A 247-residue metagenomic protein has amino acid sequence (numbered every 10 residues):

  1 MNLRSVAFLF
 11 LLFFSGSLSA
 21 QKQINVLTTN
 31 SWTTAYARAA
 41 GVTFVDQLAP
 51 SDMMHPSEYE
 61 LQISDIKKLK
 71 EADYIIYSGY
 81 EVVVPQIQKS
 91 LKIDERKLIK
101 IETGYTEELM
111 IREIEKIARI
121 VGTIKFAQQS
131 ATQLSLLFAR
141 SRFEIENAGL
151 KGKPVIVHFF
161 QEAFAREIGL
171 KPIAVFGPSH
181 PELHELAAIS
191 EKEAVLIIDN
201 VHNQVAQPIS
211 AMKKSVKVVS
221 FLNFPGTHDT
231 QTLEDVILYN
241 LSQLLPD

Functional and structural regions predicted by a protein language model:
M1-A7: Bacterial N-terminal signal peptides that target proteins for export
S15-S17: N-terminal signal peptide c-region/cleavage motif recognized by signal peptidases
K22-T29, T33-A37, F126-G177, P181 (+1 more regions): Basic- and aromatic-lined ligand-binding clefts that recognize polyanionic substrates
Q23, F44-T123, V205-K217: Acidic/His-rich segments in extracytoplasmic proteins that coordinate ligands and/or metal ions
I24-N25, E108-I111, R119, L196-D247: Structured C-terminal subdomain patch of bacterial secreted/periplasmic proteins
W32-T33, E81-V83, F160-Q161, N203-Q204: Alpha-helix capping/helix-boundary segments
G41-D65, E162-A188, L222-T230: Alpha-helical, coiled-coil/dimerization segments enriched in small aliphatic residues
V84, K97-T123, L150-E167, F224 (+1 more regions): Extracytoplasmic ligand-binding site segments that recognize negatively charged/polar headgroups
